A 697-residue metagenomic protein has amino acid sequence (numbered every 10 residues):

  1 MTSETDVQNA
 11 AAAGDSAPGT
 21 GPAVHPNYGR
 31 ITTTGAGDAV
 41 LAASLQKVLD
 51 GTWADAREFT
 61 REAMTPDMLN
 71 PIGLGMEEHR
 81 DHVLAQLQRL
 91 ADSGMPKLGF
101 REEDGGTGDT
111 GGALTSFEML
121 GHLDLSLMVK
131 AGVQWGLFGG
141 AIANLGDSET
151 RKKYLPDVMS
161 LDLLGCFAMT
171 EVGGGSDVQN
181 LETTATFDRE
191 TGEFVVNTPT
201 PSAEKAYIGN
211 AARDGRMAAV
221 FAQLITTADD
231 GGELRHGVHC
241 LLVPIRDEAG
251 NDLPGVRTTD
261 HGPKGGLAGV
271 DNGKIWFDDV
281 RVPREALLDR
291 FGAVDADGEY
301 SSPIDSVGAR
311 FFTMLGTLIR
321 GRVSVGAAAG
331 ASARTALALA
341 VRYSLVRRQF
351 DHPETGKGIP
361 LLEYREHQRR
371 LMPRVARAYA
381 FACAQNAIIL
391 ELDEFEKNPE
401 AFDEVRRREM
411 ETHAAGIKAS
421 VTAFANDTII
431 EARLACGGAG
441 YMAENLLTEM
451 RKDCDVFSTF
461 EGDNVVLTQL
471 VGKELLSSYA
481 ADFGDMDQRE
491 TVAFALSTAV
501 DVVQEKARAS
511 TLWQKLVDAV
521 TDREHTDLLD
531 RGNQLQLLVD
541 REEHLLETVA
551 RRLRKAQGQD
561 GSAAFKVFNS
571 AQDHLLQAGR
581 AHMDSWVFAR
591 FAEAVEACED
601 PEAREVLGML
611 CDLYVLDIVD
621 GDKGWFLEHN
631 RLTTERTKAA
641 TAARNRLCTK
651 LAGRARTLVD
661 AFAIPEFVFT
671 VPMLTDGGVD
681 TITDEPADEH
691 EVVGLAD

Functional and structural regions predicted by a protein language model:
M1-D697: Flavin-dependent oxidoreductase catalytic core characteristic of acyl-CoA dehydrogenase/oxidase-like enzymes
